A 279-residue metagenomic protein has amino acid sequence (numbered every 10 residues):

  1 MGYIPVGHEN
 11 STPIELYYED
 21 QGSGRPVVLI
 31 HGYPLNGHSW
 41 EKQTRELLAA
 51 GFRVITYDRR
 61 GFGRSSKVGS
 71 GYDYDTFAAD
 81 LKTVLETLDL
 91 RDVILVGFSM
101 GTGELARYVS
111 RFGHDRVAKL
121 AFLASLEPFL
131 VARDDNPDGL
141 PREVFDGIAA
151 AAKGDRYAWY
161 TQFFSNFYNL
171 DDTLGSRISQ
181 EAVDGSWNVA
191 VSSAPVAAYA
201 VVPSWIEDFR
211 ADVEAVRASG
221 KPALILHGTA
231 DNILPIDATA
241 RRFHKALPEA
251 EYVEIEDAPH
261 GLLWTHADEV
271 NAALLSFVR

Functional and structural regions predicted by a protein language model:
M1-V28, A49-F52, L90-R91, A118 (+2 more regions): Alpha/beta-hydrolase fold catalytic core
G7-S70, V84: Conserved HGGG/HGGXW glycine-rich cap/lid loop of the alpha/beta-hydrolase fold
T76-V93: Conserved acidic catalytic loop of the alpha/beta-hydrolase fold
G97, G101, L105: Gly/Ala-rich beta-loop-alpha elbow adjacent to hydrolase catalytic centers
A106-G154: Flexible "cap/lid" loop of the alpha/beta hydrolase fold
P128-L140, A150-R217: Conserved alpha/beta-hydrolase catalytic His-Asp/Glu region
A215-A258, E269: Conserved loop-alpha-helix segment in the C-terminal half of the alpha/beta-hydrolase fold that carries the catalytic
A238, W264-V278: Post-His helix in hydrolase/transferase enzymes
